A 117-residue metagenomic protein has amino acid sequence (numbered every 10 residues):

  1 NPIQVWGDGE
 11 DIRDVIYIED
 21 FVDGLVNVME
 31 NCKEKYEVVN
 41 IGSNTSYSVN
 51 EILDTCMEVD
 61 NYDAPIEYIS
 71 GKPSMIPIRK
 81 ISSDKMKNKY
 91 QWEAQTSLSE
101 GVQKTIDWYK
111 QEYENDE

Functional and structural regions predicted by a protein language model:
N1-E117: C-terminal substrate-binding subdomain of Rossmann-fold SDR/epimerase-dehydratase oxidoreductases
